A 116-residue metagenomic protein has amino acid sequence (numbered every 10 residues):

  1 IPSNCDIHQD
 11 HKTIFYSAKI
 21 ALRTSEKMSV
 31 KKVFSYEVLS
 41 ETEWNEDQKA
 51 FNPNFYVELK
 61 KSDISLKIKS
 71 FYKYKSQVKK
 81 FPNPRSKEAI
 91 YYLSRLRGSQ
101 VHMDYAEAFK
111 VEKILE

Functional and structural regions predicted by a protein language model:
I1-E116: Metal-dependent de-N-acetylase/amidase catalytic core
